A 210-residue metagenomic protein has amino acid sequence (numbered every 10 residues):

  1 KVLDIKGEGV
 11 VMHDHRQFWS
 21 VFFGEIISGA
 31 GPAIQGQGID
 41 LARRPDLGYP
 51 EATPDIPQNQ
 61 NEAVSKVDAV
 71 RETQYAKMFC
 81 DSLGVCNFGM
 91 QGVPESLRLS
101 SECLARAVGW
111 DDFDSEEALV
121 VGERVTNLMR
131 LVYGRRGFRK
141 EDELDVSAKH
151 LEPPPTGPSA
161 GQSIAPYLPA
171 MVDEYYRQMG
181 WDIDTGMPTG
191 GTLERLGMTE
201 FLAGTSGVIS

Functional and structural regions predicted by a protein language model:
K1-S210: Extended C-terminal regions of large enzymes
